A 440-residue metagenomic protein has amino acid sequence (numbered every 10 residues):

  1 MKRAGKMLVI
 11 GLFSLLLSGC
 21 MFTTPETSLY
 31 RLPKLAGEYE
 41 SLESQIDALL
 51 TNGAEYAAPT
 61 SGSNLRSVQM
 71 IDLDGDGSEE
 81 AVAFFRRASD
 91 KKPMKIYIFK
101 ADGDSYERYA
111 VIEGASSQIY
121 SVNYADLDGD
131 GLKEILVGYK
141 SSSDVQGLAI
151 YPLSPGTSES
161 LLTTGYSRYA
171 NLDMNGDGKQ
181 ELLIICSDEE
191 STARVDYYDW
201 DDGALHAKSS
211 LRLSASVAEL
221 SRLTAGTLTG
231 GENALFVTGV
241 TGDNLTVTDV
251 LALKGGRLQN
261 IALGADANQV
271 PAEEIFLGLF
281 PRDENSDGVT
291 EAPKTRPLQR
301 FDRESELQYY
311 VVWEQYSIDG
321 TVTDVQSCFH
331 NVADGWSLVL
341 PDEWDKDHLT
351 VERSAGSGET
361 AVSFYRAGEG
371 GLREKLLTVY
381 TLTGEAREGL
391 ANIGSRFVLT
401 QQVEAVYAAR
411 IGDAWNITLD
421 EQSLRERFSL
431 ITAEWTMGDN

Functional and structural regions predicted by a protein language model:
K2-E26: Sec-dependent N-terminal signal peptides of Gram-positive bacterial secreted proteins and lipoproteins
G19-F364, A386-L390, S395-Q402, V406-A408 (+1 more regions): Beta-propeller-forming repeat regions
R366-A386: A short acidic-to-branched-hydrophobic micro-motif
A367, R410-G412: Structured loops at beta-to-helix junctions and adjacent beta-edge loops in soluble globular domains
D413-Q422: A short acidic/glycine-rich loop-to-helix N-cap element
